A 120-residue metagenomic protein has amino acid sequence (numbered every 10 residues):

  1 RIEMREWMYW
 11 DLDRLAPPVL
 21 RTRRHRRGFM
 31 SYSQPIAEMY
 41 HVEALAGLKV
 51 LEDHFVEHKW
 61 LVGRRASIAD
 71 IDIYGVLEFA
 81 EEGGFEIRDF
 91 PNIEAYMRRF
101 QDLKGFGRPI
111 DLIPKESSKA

Functional and structural regions predicted by a protein language model:
E3, W7-D102: GST-like fold's C-terminal all-alpha helical module
P109-A120: Terminal-tail/helix-coil boundary detector
